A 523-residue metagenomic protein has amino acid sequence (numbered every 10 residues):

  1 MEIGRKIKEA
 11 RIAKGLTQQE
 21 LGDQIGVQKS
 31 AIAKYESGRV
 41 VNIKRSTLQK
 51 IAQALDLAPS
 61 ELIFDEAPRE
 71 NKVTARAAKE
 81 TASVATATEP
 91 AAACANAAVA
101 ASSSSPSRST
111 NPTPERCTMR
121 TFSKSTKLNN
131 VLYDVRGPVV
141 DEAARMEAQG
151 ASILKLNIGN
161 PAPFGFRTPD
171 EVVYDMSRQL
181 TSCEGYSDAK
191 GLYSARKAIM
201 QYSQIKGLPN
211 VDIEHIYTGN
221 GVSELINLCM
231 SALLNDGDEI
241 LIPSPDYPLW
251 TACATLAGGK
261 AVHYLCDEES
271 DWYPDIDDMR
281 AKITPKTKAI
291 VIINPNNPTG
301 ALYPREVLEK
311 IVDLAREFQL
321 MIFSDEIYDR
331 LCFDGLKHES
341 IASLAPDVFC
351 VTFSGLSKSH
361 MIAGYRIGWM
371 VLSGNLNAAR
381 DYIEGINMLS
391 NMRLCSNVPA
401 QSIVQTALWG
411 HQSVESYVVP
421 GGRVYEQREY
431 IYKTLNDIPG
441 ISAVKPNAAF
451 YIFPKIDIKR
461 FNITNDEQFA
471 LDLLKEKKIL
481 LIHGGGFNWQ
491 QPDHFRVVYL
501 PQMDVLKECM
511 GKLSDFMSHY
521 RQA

Functional and structural regions predicted by a protein language model:
M1-A13: A short, Lys/Arg-rich alpha-helix, primarily the initiator
G26, S46-E61: DNA major-groove recognition helix of helix-turn-helix/homeodomain DNA-binding modules
R120-K124, N129-G221, L228, C395 (+2 more regions): N-terminal small-domain helix-loop-helix segment of the aminotransferase-like
I205, A281, N462-T464, D472-L481 (+1 more regions): PLP-dependent enzyme catalytic core of the Aspartate aminotransferase-like
A232-A254: Conserved PLP-anchoring active-site segment centered on the Schiff-base-forming lysine
V262, D267-H338: Active-site phosphate-binding strand-loop segment of PLP-dependent enzymes
S343-G422, Y432-K433, M517: Conserved core segment of the aminotransferase class I/II
Q405, G421-Y432, A443-D457, Q491: Conserved glycine-rich beta-strand-loop-beta hairpin in the small C-terminal domain of fold type I
